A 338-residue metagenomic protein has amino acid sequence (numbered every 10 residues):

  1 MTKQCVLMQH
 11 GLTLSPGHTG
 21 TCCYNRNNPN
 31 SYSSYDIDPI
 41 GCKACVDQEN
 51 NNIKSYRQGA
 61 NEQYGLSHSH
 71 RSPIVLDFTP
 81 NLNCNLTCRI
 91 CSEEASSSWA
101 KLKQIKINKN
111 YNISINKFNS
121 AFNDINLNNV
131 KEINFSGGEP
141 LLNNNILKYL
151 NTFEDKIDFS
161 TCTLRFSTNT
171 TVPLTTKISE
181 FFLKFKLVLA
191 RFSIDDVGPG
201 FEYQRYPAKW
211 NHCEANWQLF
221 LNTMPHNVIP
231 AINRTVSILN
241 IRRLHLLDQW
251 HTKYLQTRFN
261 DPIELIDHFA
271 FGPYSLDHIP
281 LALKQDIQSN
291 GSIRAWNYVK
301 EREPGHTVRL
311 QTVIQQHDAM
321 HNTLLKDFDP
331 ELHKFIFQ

Functional and structural regions predicted by a protein language model:
K3-P16, Y32, T79, L183-V188 (+1 more regions): Radical SAM enzyme [4Fe-4S]-AdoMet core and its adjacent flexible, acidic and glycine-rich loops/tails across
V6-T19, L66-E94, V130-N134: N-terminal pre-triad scaffold of radical SAM enzymes
Y24-N52: Membrane-interface junctions of multi-pass transporters
V46-Q48, C91-S97: Detector for the c-type heme attachment site
N51-Q63, S96, A100-Q104: Short cysteine/histidine-rich zinc-coordinating motifs and their immediately flanking basic loops
P73-N83, E94-N116, N128-N143, K156-T175 (+3 more regions): Core AdoMet radical
S120-N126, N151-I157, E180-F182: Leucine-rich repeat
L147-N151, L174-F182, R243-L247: Distinct, well-ordered alpha-helical segments
